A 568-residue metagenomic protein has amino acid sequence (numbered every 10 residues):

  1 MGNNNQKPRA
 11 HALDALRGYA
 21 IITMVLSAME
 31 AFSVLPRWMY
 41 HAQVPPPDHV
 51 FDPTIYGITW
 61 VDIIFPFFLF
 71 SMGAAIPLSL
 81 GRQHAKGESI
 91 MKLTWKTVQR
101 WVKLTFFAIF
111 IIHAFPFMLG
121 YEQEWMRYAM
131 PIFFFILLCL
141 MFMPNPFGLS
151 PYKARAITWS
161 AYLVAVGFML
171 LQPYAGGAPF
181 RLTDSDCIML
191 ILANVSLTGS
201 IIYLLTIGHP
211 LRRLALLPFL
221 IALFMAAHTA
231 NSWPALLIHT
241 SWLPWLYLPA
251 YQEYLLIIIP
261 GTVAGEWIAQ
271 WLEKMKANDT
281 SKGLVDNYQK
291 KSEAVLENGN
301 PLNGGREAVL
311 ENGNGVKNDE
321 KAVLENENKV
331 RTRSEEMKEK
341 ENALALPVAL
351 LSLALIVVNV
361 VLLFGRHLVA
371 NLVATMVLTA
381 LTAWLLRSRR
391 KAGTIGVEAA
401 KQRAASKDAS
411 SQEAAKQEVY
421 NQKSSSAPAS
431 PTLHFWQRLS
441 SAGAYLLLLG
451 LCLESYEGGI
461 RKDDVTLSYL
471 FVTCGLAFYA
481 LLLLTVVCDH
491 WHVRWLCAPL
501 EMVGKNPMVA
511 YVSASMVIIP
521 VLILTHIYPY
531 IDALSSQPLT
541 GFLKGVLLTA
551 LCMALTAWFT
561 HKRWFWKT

Functional and structural regions predicted by a protein language model:
G2-E293, N298, N312, K317-E320 (+1 more regions): Alpha-helical transmembrane segments and their immediate juxtamembrane cytosolic regions
